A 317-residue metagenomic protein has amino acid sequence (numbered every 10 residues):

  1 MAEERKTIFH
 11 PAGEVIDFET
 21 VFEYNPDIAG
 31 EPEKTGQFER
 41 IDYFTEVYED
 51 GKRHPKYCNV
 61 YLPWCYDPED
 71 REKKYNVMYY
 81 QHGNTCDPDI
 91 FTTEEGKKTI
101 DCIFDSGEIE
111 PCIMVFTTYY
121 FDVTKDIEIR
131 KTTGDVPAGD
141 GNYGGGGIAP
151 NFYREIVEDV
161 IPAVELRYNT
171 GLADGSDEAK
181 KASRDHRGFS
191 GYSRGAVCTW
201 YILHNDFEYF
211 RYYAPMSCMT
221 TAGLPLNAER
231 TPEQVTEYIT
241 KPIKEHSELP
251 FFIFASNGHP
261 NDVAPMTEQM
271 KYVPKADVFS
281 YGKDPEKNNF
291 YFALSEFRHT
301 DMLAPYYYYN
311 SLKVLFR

Functional and structural regions predicted by a protein language model:
M1-R317: Non-catalytic cap/lid and distal C-terminal segments of serine-dependent acyl enzymes
